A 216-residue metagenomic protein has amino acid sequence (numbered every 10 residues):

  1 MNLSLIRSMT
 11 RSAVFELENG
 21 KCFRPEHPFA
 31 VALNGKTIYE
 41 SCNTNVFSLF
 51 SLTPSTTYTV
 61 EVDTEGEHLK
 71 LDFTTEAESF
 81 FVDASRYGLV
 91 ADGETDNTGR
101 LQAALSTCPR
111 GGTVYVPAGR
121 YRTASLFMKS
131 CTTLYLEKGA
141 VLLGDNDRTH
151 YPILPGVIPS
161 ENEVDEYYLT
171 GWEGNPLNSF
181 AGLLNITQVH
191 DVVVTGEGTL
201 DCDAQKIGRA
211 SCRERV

Functional and structural regions predicted by a protein language model:
M1-R215: Extracellular/periplasmic carbohydrate-active domains that bind, remodel, or depolymerize complex polysaccharides
